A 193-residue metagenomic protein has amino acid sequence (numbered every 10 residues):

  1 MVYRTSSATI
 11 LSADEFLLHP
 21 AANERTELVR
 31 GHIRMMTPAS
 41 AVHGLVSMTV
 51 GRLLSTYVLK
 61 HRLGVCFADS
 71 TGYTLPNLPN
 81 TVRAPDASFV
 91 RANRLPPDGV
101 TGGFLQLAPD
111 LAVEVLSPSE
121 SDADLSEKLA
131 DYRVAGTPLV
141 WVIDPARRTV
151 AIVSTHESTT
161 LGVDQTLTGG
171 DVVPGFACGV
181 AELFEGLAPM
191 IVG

Functional and structural regions predicted by a protein language model:
M1-G193: Gly/Pro/Ser/Thr-rich low-complexity, intrinsically disordered segments predominantly at protein N-termini
